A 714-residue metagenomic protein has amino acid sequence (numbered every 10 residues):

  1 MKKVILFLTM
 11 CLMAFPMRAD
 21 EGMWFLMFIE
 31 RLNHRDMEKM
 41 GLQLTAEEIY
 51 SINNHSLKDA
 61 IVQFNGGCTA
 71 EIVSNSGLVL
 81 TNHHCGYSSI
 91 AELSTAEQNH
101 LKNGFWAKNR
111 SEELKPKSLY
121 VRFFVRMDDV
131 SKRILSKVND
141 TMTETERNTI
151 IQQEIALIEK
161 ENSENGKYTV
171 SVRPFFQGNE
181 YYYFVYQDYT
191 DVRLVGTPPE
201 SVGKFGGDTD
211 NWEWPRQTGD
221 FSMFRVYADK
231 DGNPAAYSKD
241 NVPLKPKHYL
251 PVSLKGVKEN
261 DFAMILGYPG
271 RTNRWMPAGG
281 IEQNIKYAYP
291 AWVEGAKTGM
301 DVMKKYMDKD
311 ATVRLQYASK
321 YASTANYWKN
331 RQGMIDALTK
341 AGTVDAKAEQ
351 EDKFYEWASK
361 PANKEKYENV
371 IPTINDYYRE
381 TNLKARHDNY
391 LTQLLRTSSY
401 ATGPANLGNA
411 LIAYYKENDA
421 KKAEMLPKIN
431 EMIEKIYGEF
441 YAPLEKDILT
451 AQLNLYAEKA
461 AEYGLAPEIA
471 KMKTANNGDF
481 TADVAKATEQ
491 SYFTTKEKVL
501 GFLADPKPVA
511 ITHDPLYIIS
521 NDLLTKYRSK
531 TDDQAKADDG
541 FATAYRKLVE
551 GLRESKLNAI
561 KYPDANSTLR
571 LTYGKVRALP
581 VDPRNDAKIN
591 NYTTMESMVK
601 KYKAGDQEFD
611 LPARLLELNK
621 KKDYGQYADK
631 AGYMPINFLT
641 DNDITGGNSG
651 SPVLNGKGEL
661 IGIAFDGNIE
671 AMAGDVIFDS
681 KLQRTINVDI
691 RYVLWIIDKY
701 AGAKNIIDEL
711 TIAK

Functional and structural regions predicted by a protein language model:
K2-V4, L8, A14-K714: Terminal presequence/propeptide segments associated with secretion/organelle targeting and zymogen/polyprotein
